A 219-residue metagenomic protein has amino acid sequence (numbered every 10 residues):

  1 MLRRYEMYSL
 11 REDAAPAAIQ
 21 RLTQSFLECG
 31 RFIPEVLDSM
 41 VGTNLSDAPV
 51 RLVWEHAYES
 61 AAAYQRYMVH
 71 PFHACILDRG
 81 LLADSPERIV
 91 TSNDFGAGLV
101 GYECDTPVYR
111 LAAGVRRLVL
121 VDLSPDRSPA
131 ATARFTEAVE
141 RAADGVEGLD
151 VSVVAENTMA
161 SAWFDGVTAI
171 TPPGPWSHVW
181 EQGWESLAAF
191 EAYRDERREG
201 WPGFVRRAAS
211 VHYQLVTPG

Functional and structural regions predicted by a protein language model:
M1-E55, E59-V69, A74, A83-G219: Short S/T/G/P-rich N-terminal loop/turn motif that feeds into the first structured element of a domain
